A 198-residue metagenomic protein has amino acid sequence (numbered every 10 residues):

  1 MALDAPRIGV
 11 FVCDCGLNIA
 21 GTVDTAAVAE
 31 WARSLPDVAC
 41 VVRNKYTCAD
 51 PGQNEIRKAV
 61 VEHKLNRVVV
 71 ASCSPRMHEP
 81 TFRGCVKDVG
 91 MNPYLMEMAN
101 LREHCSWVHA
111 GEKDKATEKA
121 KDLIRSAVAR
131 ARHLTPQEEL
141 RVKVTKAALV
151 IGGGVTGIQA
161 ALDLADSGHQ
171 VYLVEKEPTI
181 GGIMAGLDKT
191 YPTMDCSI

Functional and structural regions predicted by a protein language model:
M1-I198: Residues forming the flavin
